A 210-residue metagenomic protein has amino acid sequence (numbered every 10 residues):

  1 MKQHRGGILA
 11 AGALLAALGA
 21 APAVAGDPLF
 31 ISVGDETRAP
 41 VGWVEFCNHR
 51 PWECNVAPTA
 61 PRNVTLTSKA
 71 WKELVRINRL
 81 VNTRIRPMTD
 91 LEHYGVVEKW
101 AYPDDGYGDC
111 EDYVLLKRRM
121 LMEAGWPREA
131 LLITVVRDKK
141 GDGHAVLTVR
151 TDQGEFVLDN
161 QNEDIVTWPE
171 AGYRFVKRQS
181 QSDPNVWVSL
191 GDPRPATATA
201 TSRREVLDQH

Functional and structural regions predicted by a protein language model:
M1-A10: Bacterial N-terminal signal peptides that target proteins for export
A10-A11, G106: N-terminal hydrophobic alpha-helix used for membrane targeting or insertion
A11-A13, A23-V24: Cleavable N-terminal signal peptides
L14-L15, V44: Residue-level detector of alpha-helical transmembrane segments in integral membrane proteins
L18-A21: N-terminal signal peptide c-region/cleavage motif recognized by signal peptidases
A23-H210: A structural boundary/capping signal
